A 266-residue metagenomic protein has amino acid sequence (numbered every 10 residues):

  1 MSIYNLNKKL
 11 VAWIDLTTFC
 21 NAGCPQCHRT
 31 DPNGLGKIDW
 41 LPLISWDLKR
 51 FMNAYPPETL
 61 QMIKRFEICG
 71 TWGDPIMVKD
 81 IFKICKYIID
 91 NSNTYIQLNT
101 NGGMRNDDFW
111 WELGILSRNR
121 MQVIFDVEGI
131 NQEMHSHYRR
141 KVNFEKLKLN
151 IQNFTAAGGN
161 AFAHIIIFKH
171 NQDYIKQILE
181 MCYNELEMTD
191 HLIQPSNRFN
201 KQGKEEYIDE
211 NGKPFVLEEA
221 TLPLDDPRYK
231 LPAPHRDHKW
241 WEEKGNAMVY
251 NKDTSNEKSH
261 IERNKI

Functional and structural regions predicted by a protein language model:
M1-Q122, E133, H137-E145, L149 (+5 more regions): Conserved alpha-helical substructure of the radical SAM core
N101-R105, G129, F168-N171: Short beta->alpha connector loops
V123-V127: Conserved phosphate-donor/acceptor-positioning beta-strand/loop module used by diverse small-molecule
I151-Y174, S196-R198: Conserved strand-turn element in the central/C-terminal portion of the radical SAM core barrel that lines
H170-E185: Catalytic cores of alpha/beta
Q177, N264-K265: Short, intrinsically disordered, charge-balanced linker/junction segments flanking boundaries in proteins
D253-N256: C-terminal accessory extensions appended to soluble enzyme cores
